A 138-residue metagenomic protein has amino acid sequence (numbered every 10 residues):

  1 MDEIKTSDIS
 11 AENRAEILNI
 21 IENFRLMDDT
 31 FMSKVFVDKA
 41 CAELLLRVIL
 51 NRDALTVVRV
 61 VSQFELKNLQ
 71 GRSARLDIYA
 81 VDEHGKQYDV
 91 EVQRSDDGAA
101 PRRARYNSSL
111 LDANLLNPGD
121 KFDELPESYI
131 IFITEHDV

Functional and structural regions predicted by a protein language model:
M1-V138: Accessory alpha/beta interaction modules
